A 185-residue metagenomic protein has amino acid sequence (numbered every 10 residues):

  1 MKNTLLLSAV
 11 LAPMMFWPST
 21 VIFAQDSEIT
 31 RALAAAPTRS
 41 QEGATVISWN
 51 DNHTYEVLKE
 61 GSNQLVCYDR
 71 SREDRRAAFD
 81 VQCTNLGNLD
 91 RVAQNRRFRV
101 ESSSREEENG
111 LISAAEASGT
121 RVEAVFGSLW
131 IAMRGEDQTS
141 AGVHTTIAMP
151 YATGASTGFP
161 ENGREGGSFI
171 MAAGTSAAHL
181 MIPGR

Functional and structural regions predicted by a protein language model:
M1-T4: Positively charged n-region of N-terminal signal peptides that target proteins for export
S8-W17: Bacterial N-terminal signal peptides
W17-A24: Sec/Tat signal peptide C-region and signal peptidase I cleavage site
Q25-R185: Primary mode marks residue(s) on the alpha4-beta5-alpha5 output face of response regulator receiver
